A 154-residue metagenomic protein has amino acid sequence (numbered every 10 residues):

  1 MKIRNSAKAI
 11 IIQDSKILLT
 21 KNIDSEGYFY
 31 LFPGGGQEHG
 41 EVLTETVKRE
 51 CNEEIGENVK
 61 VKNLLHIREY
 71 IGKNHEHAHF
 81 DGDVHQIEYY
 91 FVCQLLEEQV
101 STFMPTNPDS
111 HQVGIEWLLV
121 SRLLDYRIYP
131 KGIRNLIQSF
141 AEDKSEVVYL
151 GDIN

Functional and structural regions predicted by a protein language model:
M1, H79-I87, N107-Q112: A generic structural micro-feature
M1-L18, G36-H39, E88-V92: Conserved N-terminal beta-strand and adjoining loop/helix that marks the start of the Nudix/MutT-like hydrolase domain
D14-K16, I23, Q94-Q99, V120-R122: Short loop segments at secondary-structure junctions
K16-E57: Conserved Nudix-box catalytic region and its N-terminal flanking loop in Nudix hydrolases and closely related
N58-I67: A short coil-to-beta-strand element that immediately follows conserved catalytic motifs
G72-T102: Active-site-adjacent beta-strand/loop module that shapes the phosphate/pyrophosphate-binding cleft
M104-S139: NUDIX/MutT-family hydrolases
K131-N154: Charged phosphate-binding loop/patch that engages nucleotide di/tri-phosphates or the phosphate backbone of nucleic
